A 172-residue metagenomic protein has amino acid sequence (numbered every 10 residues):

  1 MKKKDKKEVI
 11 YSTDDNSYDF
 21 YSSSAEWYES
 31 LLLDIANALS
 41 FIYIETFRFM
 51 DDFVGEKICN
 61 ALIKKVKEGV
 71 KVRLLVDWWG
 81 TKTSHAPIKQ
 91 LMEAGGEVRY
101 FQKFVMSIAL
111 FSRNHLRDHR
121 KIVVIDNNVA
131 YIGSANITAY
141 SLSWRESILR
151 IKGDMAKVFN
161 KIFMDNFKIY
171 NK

Functional and structural regions predicted by a protein language model:
K2-F41, E45-K172: HKD-type phospholipase D/PLD-like phosphodiesterase module
